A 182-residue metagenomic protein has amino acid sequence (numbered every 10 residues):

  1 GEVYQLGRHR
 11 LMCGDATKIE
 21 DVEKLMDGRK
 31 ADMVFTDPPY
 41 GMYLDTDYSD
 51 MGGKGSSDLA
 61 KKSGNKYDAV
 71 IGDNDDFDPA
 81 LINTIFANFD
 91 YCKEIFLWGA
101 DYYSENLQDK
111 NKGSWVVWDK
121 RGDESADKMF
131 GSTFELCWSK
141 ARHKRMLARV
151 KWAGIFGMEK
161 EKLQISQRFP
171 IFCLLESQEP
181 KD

Functional and structural regions predicted by a protein language model:
G1-D182: Class I S-adenosyl-L-methionine-dependent methyltransferase catalytic core
